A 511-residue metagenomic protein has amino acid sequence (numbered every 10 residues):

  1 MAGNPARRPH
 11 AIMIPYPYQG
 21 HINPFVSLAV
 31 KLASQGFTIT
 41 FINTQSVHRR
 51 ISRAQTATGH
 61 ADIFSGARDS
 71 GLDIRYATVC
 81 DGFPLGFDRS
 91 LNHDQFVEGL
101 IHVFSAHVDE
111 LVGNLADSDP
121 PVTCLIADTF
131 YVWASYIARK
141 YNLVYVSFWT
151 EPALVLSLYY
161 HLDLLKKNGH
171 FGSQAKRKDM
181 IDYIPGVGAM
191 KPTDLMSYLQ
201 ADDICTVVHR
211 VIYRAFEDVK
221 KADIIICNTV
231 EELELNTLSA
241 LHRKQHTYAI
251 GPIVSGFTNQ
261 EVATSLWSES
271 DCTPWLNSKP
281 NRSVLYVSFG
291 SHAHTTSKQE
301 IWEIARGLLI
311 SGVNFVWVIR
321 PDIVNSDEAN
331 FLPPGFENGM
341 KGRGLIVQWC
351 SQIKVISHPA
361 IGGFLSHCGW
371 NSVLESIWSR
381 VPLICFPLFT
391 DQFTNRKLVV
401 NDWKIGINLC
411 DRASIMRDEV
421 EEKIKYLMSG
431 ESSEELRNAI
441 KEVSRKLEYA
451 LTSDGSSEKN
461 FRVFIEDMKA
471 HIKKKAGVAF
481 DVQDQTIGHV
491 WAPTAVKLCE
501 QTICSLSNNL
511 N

Functional and structural regions predicted by a protein language model:
M1-K354, P359, G363, I377-S379 (+2 more regions): Nucleotide-sugar-dependent glycosyltransferase catalytic domains
G369: Aromatic "clamp/platform" in nucleotide-sugar-dependent glycosyltransferases that forms part of the donor/acceptor
S372-I377, C385: Short glycine/serine-rich donor-binding loops of glycosyltransferases
P382: C-terminal, active-site-flanking charged/polar segments
